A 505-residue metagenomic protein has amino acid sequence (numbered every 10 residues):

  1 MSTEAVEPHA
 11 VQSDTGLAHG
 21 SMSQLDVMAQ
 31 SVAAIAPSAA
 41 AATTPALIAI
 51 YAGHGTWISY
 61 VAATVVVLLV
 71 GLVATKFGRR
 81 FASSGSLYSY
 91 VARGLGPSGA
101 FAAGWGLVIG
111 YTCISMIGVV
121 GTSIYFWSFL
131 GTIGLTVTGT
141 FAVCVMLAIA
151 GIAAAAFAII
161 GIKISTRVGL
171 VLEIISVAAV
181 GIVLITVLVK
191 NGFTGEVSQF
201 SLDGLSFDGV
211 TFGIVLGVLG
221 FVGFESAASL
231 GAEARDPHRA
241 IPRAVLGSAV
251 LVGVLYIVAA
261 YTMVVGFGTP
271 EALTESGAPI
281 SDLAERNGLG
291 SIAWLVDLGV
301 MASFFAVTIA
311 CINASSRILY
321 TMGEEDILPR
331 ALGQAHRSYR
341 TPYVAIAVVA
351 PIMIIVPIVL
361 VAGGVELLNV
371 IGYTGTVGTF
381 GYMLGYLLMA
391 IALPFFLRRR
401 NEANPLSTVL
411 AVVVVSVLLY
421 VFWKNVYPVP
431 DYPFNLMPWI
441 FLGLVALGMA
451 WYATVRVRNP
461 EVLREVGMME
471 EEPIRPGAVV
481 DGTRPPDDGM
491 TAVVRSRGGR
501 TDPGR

Functional and structural regions predicted by a protein language model:
M1-G55, L68-L72, V197-S201, V457-R505: Membrane-interface "cap" regions at the ends of multi-pass membrane proteins
H9, S13-A18, T56-W57, I133-A142 (+3 more regions): Helix-loop-helix junctions that connect adjacent transmembrane segments in multi-pass membrane transporters
Q12-D14, A18-I124, V218, F224-A227 (+4 more regions): Transmembrane helix-boundary motif of multi-pass solute transporters/channels
T44-I50, L69-G151, A156-I159, M301-S315 (+2 more regions): Hydrophobic transmembrane alpha-helices that form the core helical bundles of multi-pass secondary transporters
L47-T56, L130-T140, K163-L172, L295 (+4 more regions): Transmembrane helix-loop boundary segments of multi-pass membrane transporters
S89-V91, G96, S128-I133, L246-C311 (+1 more regions): TM-loop-TM module centered on a large, flexible mid-protein loop between adjacent transmembrane helices in multi-pass
V143-K190, L205, V245-A249, G381-L384 (+2 more regions): Membrane-interface loop-to-helix entry segments
T379-Y382, A403-R505: A generic transmembrane alpha-helix motif of multi-pass inner-membrane proteins
